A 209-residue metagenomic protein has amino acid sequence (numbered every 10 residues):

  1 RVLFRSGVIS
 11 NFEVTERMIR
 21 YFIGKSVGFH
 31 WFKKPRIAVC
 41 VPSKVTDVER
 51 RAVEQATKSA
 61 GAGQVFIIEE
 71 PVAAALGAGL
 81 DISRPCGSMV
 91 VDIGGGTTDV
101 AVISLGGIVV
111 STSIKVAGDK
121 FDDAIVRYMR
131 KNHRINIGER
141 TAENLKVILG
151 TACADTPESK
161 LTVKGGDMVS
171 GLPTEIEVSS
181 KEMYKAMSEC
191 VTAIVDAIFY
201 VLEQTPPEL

Functional and structural regions predicted by a protein language model:
R1-I93, A101-L209: Nucleotide/phosphate-binding catalytic cleft detector across ATP-hydrolyzing and phosphate-transferring enzymes
G96: Conserved Rossmann-like nucleotide-cofactor binding loop
